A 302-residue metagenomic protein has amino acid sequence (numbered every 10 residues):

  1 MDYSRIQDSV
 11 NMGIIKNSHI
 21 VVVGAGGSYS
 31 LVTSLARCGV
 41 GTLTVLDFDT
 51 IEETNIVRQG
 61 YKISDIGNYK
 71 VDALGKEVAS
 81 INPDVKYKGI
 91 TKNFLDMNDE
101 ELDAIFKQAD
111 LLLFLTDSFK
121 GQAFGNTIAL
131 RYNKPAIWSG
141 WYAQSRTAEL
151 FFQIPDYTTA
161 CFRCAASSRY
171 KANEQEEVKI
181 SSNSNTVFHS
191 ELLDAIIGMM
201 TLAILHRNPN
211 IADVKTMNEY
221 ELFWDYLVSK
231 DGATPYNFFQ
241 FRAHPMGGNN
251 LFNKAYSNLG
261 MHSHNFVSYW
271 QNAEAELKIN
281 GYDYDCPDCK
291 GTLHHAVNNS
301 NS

Functional and structural regions predicted by a protein language model:
M1-H19: Glycine/serine-rich phosphate-binding loop and adjoining beta1-alpha1 elements at the start of nucleotide-handling
H19, E101-S302: Glycine-rich phosphate/adenylate-binding loop
I20-G24, V45: Hydrophobic Val/Ile/Leu positions in short beta-strands of Rossmann-like dinucleotide-binding domains
G27-S30: Hydrophobic/small residue at the entry helix of a nucleotide-binding pocket
L35: Aromatic pocket-lining residues of Rossmann-like dinucleotide-binding sites
V40-D84: Glycine-rich phosphate-binding loop and adjoining beta1-alpha1-beta2 segment of Rossmann-like nucleotide-binding folds
V71-Q122: A structured beta-alpha segment of the ubiquitous adenosine-cofactor-binding alpha/beta core
